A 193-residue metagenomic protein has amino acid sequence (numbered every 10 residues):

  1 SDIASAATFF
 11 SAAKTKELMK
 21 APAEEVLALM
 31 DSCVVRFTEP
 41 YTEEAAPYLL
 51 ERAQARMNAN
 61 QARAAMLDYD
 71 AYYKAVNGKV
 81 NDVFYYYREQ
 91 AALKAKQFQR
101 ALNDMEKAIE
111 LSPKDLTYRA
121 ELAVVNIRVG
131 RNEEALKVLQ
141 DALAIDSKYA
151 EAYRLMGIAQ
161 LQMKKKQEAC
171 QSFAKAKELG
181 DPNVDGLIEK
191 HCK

Functional and structural regions predicted by a protein language model:
S5, P40, A45, K79-N81 (+3 more regions): Residue-level recognition of tetratricopeptide repeat
C33, Y72, K107-A108, D141-A142 (+1 more regions): Canonical positions in the second alpha-helix
R36-P40, A75-N77, L111, I145 (+1 more regions): Structural marker of alpha-solenoid helical repeat scaffolds
Y48, D82-F84, Y118, A152 (+1 more regions): TPR alpha-solenoid repeat register
E51, Y87, E121, L155 (+1 more regions): Canonical tetratricopeptide repeat
N58, K94, R128-V129, Q162-M163: Register position in tetratricopeptide repeats
